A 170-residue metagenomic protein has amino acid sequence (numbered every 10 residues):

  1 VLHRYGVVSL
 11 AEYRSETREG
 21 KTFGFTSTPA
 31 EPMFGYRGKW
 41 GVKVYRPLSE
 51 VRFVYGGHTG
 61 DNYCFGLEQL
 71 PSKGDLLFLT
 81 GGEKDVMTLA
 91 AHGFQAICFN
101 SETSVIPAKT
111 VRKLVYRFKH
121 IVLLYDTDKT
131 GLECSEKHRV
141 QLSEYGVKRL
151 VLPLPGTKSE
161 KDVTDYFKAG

Functional and structural regions predicted by a protein language model:
V1-A30, V140-Q141, K158-G170: Short, small/acidic-rich helices and loops at N termini and domain boundaries of DNA replication/processing enzymes
A11-K119, S135: Phosphate-handling DNA/RNA-contact segment within nucleic-acid enzymes
L77-L79, F118-T130, P153: Acidic beta-strand-to-loop metal/phosphate-binding motif
A96-I97, I121, V147-L150: Hydrophobic anchor at the start of a short beta-strand that flanks the dinucleotide cofactor-binding loop
N100-V105, D126-T127, L154-G156: Short, acidic/turn-prone active-site loops that include or flank metal/cofactor- and phosphate-binding residues
V111, E133-Y145: Short, aromatic/basic amphipathic alpha-helical patches
K148-K158: A generic structural motif
